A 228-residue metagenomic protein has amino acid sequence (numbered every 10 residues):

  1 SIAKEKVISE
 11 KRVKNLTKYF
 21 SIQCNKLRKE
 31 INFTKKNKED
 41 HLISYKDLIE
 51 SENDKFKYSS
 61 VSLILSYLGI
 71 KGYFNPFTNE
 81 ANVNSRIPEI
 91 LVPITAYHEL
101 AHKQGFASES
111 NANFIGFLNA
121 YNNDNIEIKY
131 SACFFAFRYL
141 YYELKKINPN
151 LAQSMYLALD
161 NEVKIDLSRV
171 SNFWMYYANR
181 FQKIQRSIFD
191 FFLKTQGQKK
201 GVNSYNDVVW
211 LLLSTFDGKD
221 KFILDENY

Functional and structural regions predicted by a protein language model:
S1-K18, E226-Y228: N-terminal low-structure segments adjacent to metalloprotease catalytic domains across cellular compartments
A3-E10, N82-R86, Y97-Q104, I126-E127: Second-shell loop/turn segments in exported
C24-N79, S85, E89: Auxiliary, metal-adjacent structural segments of Zn-dependent hydrolase domains
S85, I90, A107-S110, N122-A132: Active-site-proximal binding-pocket segments
I94-N113, F117-L118: Active-site recognition of the HExxH zinc-binding catalytic motif
F117-N150: Short helix/loop segments within enzyme catalytic domains that coordinate or immediately flank catalytic cofactors
I147-R169: Long, intrinsically disordered, low-complexity Ser/Thr/Pro-rich regulatory/activation regions of nuclear proteins
N161-Y228: Pan-zinc metallopeptidase signature
